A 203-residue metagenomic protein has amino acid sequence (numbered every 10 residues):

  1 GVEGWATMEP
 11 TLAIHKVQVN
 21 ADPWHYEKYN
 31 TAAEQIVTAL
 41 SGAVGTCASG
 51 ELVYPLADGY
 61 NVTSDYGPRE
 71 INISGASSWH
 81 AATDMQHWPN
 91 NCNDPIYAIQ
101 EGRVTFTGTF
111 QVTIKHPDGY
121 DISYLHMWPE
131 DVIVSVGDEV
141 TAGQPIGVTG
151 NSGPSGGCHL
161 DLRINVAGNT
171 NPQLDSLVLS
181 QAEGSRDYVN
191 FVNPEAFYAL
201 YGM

Functional and structural regions predicted by a protein language model:
G1-G59, S185-M203: Non-catalytic cell-wall polysaccharide-engagement segments
E3-W5, A13-V19, T105, T141-Q144 (+2 more regions): Primarily hydrophobic membrane-targeting regions of prokaryotic envelope proteins
A6-P10, D22, Y26-Y29, S78 (+7 more regions): Solvent-exposed, acidic/flexible segments
D22-K28, I71, N169-P172: Secretory-pathway/luminal and periplasmic proteins that interact with or process carbohydrate-rich
G45-K115, T141-A142, S155, V192-M203: Surface-exposed, glycine-biased beta-strand/turn segments
V62, K115-H116, Y120, D138-M203: Conserved, short, structured surface segments that act as functional micro-motifs
H80-A82, H126, H159-N165: Histidine-centered divalent metal-coordination motifs
N90, Y97-A98, T107, Y120-G143 (+1 more regions): Short histidine-centered loop motifs in beta-beta connectors
